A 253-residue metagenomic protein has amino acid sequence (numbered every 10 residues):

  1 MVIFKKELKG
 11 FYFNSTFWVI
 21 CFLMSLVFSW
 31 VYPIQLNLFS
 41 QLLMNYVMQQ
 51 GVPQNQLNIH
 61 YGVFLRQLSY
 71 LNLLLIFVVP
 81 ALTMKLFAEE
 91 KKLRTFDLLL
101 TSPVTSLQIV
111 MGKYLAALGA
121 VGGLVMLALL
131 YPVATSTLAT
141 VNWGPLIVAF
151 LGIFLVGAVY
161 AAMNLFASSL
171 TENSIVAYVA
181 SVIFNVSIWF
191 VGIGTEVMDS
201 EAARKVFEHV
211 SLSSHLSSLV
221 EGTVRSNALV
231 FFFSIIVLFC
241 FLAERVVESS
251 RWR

Functional and structural regions predicted by a protein language model:
M1-C21: Aromatic- and glycine-rich beta-strand/loop motifs that create alpha-glucan
S15-L43, L73-V78, I183-S187: Hydrophobic alpha-helical transmembrane segments of multi-pass membrane transport/permease proteins
L23, V63-E89, L124: Long, hydrophobic alpha-helical segments
W30-P33, N55-S69, M111-S174, V224: Secretory targeting signals
I34-G62, A177-V246, R251-R253: Terminal transmembrane helical anchor/hairpin motif
V79-T83, Y131, A162-M163, L242-A243: Hydrophobic/aromatic residues in alpha-helical transmembrane segments
P80-L100, Y114: Transmembrane helix boundary and interhelical loop/hinge segments in multi-pass membrane proteins
